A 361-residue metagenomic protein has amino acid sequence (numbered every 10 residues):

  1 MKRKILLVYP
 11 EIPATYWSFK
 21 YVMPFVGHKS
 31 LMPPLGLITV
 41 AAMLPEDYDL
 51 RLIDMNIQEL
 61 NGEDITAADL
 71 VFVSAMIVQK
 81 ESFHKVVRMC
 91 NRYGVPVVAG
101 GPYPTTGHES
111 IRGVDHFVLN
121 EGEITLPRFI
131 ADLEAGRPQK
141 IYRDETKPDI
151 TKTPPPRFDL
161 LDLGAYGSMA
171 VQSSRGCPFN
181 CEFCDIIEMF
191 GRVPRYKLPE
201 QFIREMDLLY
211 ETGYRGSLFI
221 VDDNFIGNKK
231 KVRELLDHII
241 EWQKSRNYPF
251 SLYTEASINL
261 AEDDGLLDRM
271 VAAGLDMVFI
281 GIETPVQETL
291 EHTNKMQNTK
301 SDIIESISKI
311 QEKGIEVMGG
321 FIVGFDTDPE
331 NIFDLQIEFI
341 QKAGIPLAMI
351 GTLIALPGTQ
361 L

Functional and structural regions predicted by a protein language model:
K2-Y214: Acidic, low-complexity intrinsically disordered segments
L7, V73, I220-D222, I280 (+1 more regions): Conserved beta-strand positions
I12-F19, T106-E109, K229-K230, E288-T293 (+2 more regions): Flexible glycine/acidic-rich beta-alpha junction loops that bind and position SAM and/or redox cofactors in anaerobic
I53-D54, A99, S217-V221, V317-F321 (+1 more regions): Short beta-strand segments at enzyme active-site cores
A75, Q79, Y103, V118 (+6 more regions): Structured beta->alpha junctions
V98, V118, I141-Y142, Y253 (+3 more regions): Structural detector of well-ordered beta-strand residues that form the stable sheet scaffold of enzyme domains
E109-R128, R269-V278, L335-I350: Structural recognition of alpha->loop->beta junctions
P154-M318, F325, N331-D334, E338: Radical SAM [4Fe-4S] cluster-binding motif and immediate context
